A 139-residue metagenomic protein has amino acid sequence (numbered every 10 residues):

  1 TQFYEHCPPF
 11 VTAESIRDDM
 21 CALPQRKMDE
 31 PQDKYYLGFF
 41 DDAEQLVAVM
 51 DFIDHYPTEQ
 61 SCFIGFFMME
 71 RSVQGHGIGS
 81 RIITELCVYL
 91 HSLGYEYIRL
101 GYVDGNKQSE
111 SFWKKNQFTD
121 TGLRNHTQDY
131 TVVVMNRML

Functional and structural regions predicted by a protein language model:
T1-S72, I83-E85, Y89, L93 (+2 more regions): Acetyl-CoA-dependent GNAT
E70-S72, H76, D104-G105: Active-site acidic-Proline motif in GNAT/NAT acetyltransferases
H76, L93-E96: Short coil/turn segments at alpha/beta junctions that flank glycine-rich nucleotide-binding fingerprints
S80: Residues forming the Rossmann-fold NAD(P)(H) cofactor-binding site
L86-L90, I98, S109: Short hydrophobic clusters on alpha-helical segments that form packing/core surfaces in small helical domains
L100-E110, H126-T131: Conserved beta-strand-loop-alpha-helix junction that forms the acyl-donor binding cleft
K114-G122: Conserved acetyl-CoA-binding loop of GNAT-fold acetyltransferases
